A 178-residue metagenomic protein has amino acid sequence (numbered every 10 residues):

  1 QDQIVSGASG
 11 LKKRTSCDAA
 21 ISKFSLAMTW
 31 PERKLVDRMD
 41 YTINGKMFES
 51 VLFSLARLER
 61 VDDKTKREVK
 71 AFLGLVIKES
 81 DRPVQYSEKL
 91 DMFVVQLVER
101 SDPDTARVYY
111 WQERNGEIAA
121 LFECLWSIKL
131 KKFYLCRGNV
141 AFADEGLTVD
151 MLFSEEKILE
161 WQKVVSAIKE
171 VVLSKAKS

Functional and structural regions predicted by a protein language model:
Q1-E88: Charge-rich, low-complexity N-terminal segments
A19-I21, W126, G138: Disulfide-rich extracellular modules and peptides
M28, L52, V76, R137-G138 (+2 more regions): Prokaryotic Sec-type signal peptides and long signal-anchor helices with extended Leu/Ile/Val-rich h-regions
K34, I128-L130, E155-K157: Residues that cap or initiate secondary-structure elements
R82-F133: Signature of long, low-cysteine stretches enriched in small and polar/charged residues
G116, V140-D144: Extracellular/periplasmic catalytic domains that process cell-envelope and extracellular macromolecules
K132-A141: Short, surface-exposed beta-strand/loop micro-motifs that present aromatic residues
G146-S178: Surface-exposed amphipathic alpha-helical segments
